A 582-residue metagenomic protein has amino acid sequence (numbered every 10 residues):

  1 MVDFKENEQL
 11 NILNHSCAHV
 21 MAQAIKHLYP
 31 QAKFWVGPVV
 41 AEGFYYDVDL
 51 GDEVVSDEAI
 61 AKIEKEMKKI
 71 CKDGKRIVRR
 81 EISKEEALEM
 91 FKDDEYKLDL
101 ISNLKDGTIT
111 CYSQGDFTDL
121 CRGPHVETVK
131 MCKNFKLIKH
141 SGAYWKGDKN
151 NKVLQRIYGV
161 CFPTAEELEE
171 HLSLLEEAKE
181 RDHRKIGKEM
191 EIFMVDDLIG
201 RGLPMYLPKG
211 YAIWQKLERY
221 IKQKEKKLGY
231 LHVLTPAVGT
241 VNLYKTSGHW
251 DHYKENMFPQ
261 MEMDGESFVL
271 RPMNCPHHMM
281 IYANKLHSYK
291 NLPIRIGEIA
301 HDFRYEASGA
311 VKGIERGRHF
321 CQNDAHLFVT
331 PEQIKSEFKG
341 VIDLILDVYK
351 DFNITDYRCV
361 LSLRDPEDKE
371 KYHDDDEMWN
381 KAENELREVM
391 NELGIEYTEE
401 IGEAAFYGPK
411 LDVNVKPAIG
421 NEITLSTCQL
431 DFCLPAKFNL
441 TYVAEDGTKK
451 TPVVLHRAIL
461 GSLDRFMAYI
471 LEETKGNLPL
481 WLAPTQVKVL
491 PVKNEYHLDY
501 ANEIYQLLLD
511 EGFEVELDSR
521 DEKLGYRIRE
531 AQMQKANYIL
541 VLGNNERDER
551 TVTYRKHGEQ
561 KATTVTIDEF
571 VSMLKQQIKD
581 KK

Functional and structural regions predicted by a protein language model:
M1-W35, V39-A41, D47-K582: NTP/phosphate- and nucleic-acid-binding module
